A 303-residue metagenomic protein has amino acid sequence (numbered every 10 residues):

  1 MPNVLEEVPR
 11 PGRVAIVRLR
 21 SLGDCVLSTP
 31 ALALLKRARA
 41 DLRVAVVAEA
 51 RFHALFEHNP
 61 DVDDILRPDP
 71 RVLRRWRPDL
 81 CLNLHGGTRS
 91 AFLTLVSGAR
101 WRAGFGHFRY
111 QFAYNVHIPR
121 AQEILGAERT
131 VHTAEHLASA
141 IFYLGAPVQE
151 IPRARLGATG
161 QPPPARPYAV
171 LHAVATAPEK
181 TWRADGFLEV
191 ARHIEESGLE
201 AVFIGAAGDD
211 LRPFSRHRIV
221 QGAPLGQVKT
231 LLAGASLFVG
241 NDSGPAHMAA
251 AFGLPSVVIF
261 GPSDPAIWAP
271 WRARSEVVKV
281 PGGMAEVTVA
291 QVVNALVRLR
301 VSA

Functional and structural regions predicted by a protein language model:
M1-A303: Catalytic machinery of carbohydrate-active enzymes, primarily nucleotide-sugar-dependent glycosyltransferases
